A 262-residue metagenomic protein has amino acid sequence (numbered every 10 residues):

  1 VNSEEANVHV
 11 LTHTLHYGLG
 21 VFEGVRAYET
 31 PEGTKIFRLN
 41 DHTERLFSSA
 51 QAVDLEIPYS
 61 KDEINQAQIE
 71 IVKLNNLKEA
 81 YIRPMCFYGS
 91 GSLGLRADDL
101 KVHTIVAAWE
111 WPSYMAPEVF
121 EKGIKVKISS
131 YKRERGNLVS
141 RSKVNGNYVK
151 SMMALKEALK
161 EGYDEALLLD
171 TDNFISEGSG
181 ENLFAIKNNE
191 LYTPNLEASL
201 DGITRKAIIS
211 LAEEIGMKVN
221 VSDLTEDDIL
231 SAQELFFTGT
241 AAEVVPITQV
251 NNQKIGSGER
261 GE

Functional and structural regions predicted by a protein language model:
V1-E70, L74, S92-E262: Helix-start/capping segments and mature chain N-termini
G89: Active-site loop/lid in soluble adenylation, ligation, and acyl-transfer enzymes
